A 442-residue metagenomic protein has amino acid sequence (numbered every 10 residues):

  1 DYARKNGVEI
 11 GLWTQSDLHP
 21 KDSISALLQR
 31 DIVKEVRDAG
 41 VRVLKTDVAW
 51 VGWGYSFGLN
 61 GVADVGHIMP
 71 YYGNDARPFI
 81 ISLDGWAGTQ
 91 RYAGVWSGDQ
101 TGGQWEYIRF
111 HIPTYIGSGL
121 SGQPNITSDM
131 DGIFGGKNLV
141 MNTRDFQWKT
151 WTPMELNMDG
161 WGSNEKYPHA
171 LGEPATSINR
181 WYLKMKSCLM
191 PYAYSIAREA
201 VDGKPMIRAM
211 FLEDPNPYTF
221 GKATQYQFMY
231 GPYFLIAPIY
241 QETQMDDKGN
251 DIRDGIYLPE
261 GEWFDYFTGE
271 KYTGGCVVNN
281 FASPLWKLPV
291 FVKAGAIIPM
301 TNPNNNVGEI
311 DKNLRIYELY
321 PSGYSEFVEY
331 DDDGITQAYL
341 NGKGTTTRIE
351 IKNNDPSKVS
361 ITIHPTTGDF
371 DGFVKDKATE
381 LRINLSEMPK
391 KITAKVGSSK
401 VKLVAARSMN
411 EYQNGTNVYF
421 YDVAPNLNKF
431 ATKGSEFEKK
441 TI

Functional and structural regions predicted by a protein language model:
D1-K287, K293, E329: Catalytic-domain carbohydrate-binding cleft regions of carbohydrate-active enzymes
G160-G162, A175, I256-Y257, G274 (+7 more regions): Short linear sequence motifs
D246, K271-G274, G397-M409: Short acidic, Gly/Pro-enriched loop/turn segments at secondary-structure junctions
G261, T268-K271, M388, K395-V401: Change "in extracellular beta-sheet-rich domains … of secreted and cell-surface proteins" to "in beta-sheet-rich domains
V292-S399, N410-T441: Accessory, solvent-exposed terminal regions and/or long lumenal/extracellular loops of proteins
